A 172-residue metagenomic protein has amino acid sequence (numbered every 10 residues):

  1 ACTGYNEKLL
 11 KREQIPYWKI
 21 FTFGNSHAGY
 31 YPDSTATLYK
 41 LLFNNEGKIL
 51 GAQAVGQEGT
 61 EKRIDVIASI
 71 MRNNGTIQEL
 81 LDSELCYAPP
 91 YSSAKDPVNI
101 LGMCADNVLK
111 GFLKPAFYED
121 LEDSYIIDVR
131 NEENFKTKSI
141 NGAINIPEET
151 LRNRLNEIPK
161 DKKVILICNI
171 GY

Functional and structural regions predicted by a protein language model:
A1-E58, S93, P97-S124: Mid-to-C-terminal Rossmann-like scaffold of FAD/NAD(P)H-dependent oxidoreductases
A1-T3, S83-Y87: Active-site-proximal substrate-binding core of FAD-dependent oxidoreductases
E58-I77: A short, polar/charged loop-to-alpha-helix boundary motif
I77-S83, K95: Catalytic P-loop NTP-binding/switch module of NTPases
Y125-V129: Short hydrophobic beta-strand that contains or immediately precedes a catalytic carboxylate
N131-E132, T150: Short, glycine/acidic-enriched loop or turn micro-motifs at the edges of active sites
F135-N141, L155-I158: Short loop/helix-cap segments at secondary-structure boundaries that form the rim of catalytic
I146-E148, R152-Y172: Catalytic cysteine-centered active loop of the rhodanese-like fold, especially the PTP/DSP P-loop
